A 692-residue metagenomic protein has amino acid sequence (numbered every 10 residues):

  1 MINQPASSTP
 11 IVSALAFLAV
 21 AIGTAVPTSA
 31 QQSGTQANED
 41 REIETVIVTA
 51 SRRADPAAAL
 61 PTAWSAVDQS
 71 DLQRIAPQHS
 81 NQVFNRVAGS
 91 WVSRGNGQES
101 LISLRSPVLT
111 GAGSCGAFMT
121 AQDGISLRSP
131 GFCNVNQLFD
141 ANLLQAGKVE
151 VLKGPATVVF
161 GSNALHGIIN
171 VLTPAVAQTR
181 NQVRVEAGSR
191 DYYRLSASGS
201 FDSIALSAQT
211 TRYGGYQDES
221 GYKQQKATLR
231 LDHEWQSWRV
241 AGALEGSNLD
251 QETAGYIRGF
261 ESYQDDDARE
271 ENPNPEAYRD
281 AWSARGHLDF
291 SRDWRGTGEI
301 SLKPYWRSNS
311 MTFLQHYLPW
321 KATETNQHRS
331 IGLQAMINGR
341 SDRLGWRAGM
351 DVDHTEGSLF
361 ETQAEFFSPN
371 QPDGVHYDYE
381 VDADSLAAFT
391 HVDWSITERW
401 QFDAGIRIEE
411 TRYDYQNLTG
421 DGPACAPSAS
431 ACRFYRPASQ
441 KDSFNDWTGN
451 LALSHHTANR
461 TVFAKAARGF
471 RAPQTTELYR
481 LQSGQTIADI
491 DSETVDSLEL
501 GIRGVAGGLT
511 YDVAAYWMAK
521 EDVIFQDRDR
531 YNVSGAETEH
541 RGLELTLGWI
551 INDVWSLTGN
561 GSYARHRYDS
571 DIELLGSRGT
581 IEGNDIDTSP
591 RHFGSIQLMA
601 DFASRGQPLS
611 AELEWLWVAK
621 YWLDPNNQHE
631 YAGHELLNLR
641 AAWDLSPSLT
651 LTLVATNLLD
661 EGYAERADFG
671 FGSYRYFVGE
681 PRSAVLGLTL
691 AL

Functional and structural regions predicted by a protein language model:
N81-I125: Extracytoplasmic beta-strand/coil segments of soluble accessory domains associated with Gram-negative outer-membrane
A117-F118, P155-T157, I168-G199, S207-A208 (+2 more regions): Short strand-turn segments of transmembrane beta-barrel domains in outer membranes, especially the first one or two
I125-K153, L172, D489: Short acidic/polar hinge/loop motifs at secondary-structure boundaries that mediate gating or recognition
A187-R212, Q217-A254, E276-E299, R340 (+4 more regions): Transmembrane beta-barrel wall of Gram-negative outer-membrane proteins
S196-A197, D202, E299-Q315, S454-G469 (+4 more regions): Membrane-embedded beta-barrel scaffold of Gram-negative outer-membrane proteins
I257, E261-Q264, E356-N370, R412-R433 (+7 more regions): Surface-exposed extracellular loop regions of Gram-negative outer-membrane beta-barrel proteins, predominantly
R340, S395-F402, E410, T510-K520 (+2 more regions): Gram-negative outer-membrane beta-barrel transporters
L616-D624, A642-L692: C-terminal beta-signal and adjacent terminal beta-strands/loops of Gram-negative outer-membrane beta-barrel proteins
